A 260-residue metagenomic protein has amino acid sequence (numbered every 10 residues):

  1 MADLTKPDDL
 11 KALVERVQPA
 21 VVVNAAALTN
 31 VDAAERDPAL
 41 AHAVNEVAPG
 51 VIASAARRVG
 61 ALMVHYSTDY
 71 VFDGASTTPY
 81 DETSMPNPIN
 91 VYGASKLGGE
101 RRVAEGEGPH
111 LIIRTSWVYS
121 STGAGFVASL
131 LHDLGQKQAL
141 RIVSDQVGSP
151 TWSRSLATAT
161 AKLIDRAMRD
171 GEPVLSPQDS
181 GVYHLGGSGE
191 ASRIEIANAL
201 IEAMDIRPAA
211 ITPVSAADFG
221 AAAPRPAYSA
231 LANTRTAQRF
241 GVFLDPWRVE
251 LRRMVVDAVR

Functional and structural regions predicted by a protein language model:
L4-E46: NAD(P)H-binding glycine-rich loop region in Rossmannoid oxidoreductase-like domains and their noncatalytic homologs
D9, V51-A55, R102, S155: Conserved mid-core alpha-helix of short-chain dehydrogenase/reductase
R36, A43, A48-V51, V71-I113 (+1 more regions): Catalytic helix-loop patch of NAD(P)-dependent Rossmann-fold dehydrogenases
R58-L62: A short helix->loop->beta-strand "cap" motif at the edges of active sites that frequently abuts
A104-P150, R154-K162: NAD(P)-dependent short-chain dehydrogenase/reductase
A159-T160, R166-A222: Mid/C-terminal beta-alpha module of Rossmann-like enzyme folds, strongest in SDR-family dehydrogenases/epimerases
A217-R239, L244: A hydrophobic C-terminal alpha-helical subdomain
W247-R260: Amphipathic terminal alpha-helices
